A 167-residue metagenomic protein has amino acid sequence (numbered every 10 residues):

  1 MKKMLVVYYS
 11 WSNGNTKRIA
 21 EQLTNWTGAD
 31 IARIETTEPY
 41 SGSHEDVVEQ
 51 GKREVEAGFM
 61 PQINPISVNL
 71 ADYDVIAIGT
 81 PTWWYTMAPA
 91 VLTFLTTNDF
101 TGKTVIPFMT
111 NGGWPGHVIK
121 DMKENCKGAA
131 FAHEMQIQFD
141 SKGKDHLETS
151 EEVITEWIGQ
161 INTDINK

Functional and structural regions predicted by a protein language model:
M1-I78, Y85-M87, L92, T96 (+1 more regions): N-terminal beta1-alpha1-beta2 submodule of the flavodoxin-like/Rossmannoid cofactor-binding fold
S12-N13, W84, P115, G143: Alpha-helix N-cap/loop-to-helix initiation residues
Q50, K103-T104: P-loop/Walker A phosphate-binding loop and immediately adjacent motor/lid segment at beta-alpha junctions
Y73-D74, G102-K103, A129: Short, well-ordered alpha-helix to beta-strand connector turns
I78-G79, P107: Redox-cofactor binding/interface segments in oxidoreductases and associated redox assembly factors
P81-W84, N111: Short glycine-rich anion-binding loops that position phosphate/pyrophosphate groups of nucleotides and phosphorylated
T96-G102, N125-K127: Short, conserved loop/helix-junction motifs that constitute active-site signature segments in enzyme catalytic cores
I106-T149: Short, glycine-/small-residue-rich phosphate/pyrophosphate-handling segment
